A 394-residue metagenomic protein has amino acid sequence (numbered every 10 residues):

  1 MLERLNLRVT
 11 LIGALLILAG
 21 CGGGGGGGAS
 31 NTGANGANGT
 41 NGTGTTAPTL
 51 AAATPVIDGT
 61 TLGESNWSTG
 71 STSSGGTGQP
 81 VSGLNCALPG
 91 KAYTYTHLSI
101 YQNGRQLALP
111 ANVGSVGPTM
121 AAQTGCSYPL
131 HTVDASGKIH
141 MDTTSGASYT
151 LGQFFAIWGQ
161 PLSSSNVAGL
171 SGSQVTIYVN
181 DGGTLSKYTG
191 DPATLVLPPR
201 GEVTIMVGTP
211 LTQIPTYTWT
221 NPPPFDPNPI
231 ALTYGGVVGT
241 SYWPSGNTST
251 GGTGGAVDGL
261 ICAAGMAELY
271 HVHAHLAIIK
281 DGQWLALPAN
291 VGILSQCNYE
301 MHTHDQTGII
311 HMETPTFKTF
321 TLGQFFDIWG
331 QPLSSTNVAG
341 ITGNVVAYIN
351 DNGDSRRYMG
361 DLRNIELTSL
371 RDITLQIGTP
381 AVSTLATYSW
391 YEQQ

Functional and structural regions predicted by a protein language model:
M1-L11: Bacterial N-terminal signal peptides that target proteins for export
I17-G20: C-terminal motif of bacterial Sec signal peptides marking the signal peptidase cleavage site
G22-G25: Short, conserved catalytic or interaction motifs in soluble domains
G27-Q394: Ubiquitin-like/PB1-type beta-grasp interaction modules and other compact soluble beta-rich domains
